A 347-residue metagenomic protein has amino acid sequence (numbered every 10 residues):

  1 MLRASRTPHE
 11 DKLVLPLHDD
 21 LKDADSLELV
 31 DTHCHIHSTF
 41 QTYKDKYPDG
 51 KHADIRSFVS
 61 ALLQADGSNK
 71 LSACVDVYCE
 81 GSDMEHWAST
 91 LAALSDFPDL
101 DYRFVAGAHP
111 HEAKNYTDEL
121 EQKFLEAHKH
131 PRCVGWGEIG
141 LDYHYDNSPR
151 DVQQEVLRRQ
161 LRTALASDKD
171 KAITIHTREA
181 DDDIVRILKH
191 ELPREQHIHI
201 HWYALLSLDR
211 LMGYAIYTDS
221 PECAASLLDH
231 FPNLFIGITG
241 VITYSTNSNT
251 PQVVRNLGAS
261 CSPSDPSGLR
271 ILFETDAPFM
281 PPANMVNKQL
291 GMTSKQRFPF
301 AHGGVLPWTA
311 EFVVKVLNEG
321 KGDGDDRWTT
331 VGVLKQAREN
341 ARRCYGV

Functional and structural regions predicted by a protein language model:
M1-V347: Mid-domain alpha/beta scaffold segments of enzyme catalytic cores
